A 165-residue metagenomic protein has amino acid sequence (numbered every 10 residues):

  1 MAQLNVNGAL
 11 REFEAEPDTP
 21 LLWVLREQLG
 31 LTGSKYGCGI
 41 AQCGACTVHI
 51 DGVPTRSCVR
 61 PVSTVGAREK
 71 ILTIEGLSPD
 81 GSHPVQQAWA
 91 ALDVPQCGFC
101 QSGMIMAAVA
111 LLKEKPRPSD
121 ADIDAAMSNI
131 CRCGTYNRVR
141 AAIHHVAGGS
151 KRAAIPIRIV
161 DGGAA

Functional and structural regions predicted by a protein language model:
M1-A165: Signature of N-terminal electron-transfer/Fe-S-associated modules in redox systems
